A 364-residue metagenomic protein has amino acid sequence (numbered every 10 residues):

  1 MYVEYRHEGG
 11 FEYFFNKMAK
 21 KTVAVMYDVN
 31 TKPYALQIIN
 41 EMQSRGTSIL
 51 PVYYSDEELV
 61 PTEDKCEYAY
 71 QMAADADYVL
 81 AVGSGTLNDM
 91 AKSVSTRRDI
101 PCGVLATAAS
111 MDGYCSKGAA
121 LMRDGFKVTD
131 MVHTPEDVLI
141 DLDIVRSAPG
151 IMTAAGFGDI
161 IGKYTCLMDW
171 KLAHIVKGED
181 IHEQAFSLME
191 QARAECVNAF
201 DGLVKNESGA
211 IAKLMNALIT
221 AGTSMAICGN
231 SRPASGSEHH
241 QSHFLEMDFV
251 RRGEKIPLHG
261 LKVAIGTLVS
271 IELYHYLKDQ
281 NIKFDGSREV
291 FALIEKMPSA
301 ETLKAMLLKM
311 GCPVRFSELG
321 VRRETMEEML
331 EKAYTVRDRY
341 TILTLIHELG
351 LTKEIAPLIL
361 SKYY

Functional and structural regions predicted by a protein language model:
M1-Y78: ATP/NTP phosphate-donor binding region
H7, D28-A35, S84-N88, S110 (+2 more regions): Gly/Ser/Thr-rich loops at beta-strand to alpha-helix junctions that form or flank small-molecule/cofactor-binding
S44, A74, D137-G150, G158-W170 (+7 more regions): Generic secondary-structure signature for well-ordered alpha-helical cores
A73-V94, R98-A108: A short, small-residue-rich loop immediately preceding and capping a beta-strand
T96-E195: A glycine/threonine-rich phosphate-anchoring loop and its flanking beta-alpha core in nucleotide/phosphate-binding
I160, Y276-Y364: C-terminal charged capping/lid subdomain of soluble metabolic enzymes
F186-M306: Active-site segments that bind and position negatively charged phosphate/pyrophosphate groups
